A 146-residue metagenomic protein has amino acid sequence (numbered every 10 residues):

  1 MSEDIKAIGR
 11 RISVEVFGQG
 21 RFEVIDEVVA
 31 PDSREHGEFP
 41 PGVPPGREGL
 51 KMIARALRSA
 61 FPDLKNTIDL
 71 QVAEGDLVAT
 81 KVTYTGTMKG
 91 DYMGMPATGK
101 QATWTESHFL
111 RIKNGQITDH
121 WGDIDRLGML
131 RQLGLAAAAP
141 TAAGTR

Functional and structural regions predicted by a protein language model:
M1-R146: C-terminal and inter-domain tail/linker signature
